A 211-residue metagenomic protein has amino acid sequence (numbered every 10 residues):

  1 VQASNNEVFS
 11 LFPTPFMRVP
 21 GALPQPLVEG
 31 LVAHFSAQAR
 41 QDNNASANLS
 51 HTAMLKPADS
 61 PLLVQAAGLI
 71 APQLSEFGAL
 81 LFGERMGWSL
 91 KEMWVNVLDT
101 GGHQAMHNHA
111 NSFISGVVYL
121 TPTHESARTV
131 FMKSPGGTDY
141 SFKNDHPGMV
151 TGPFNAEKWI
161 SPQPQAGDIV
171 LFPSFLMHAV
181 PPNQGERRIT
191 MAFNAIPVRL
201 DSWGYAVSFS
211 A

Functional and structural regions predicted by a protein language model:
V1-R85, N96, S208-A211: Non-heme Fe(II)/2-oxoglutarate
P13-P15, K91, S112-I114, R187-I189: Residues at beta-strand starts and edge strands
E29-S36, R40, G68-T138: Non-heme Fe(II) oxygenase catalytic core, chiefly the N-lobe of the double-stranded beta-helix
G30, N183, S202-Y205: Short conserved micro-motifs at the rims of enzyme active sites and ligand-binding pockets
L98-I169, P197-F209: Catalytic core of non-heme Fe(II) oxygenases with the double-stranded beta-helix
Q104-H107, H178-Q184: Short beta-strand His + acidic residue motifs that chelate non-heme Fe in jelly-roll/DSBH and cupin folds
N183-F193: Short, compositionally biased
